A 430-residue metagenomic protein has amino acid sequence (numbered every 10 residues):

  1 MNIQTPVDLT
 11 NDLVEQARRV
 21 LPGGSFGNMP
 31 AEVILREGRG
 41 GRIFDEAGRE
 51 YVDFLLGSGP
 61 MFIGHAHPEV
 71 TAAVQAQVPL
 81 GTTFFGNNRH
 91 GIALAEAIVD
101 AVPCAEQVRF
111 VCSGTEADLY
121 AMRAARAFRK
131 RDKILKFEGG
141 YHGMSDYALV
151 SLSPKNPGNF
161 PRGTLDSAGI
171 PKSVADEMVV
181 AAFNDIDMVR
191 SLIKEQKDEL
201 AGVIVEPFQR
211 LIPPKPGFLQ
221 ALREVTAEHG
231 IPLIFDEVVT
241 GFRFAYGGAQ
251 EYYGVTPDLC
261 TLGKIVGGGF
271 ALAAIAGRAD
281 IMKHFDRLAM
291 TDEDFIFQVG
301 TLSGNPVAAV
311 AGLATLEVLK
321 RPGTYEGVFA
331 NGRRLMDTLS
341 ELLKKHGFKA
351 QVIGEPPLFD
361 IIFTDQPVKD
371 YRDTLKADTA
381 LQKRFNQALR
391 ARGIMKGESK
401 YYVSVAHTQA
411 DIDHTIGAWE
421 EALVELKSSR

Functional and structural regions predicted by a protein language model:
N2-R430: Conserved N-terminal phosphate-binding loop of PLP-dependent enzymes in the Aspartate aminotransferase
